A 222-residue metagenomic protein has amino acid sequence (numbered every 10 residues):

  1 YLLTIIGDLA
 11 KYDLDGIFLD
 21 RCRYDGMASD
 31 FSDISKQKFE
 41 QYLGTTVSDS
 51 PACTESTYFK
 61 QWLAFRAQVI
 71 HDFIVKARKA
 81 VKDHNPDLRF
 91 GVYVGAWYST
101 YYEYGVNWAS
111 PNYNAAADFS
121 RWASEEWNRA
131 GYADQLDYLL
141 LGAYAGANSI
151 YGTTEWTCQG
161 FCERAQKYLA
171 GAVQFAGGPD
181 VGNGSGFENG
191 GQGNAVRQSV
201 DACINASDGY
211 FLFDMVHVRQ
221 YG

Functional and structural regions predicted by a protein language model:
Y1-L136, G142-A147: Polysaccharide-binding and catalytic clefts of secreted carbohydrate-active enzymes
W122-G222: Substrate-binding cleft of secreted/luminal carbohydrate-active enzymes
